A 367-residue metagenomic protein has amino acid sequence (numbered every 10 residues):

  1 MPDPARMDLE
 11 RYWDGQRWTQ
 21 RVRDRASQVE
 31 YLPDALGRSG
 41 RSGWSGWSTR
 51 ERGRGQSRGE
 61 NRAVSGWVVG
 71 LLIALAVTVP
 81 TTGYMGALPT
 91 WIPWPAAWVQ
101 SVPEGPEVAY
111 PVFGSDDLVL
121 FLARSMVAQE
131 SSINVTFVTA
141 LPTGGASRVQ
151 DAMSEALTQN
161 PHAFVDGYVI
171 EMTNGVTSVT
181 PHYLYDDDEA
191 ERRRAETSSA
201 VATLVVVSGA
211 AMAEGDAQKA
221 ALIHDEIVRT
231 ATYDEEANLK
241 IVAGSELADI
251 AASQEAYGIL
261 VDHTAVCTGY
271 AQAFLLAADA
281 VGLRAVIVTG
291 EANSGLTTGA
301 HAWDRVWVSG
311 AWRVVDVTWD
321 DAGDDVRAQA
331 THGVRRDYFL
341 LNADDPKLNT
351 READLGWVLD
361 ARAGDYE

Functional and structural regions predicted by a protein language model:
M1, E246, G290-S294: Short, solvent-exposed loop/turn elements at beta->coil junctions and helix N-caps that rim active or binding pockets
M1-R38: Signature of WW domains and closely related Tyr/Trp-rich beta-sheet microdomains in eukaryotic regulatory proteins
L32-V69: Intrinsically disordered, low-complexity cytosolic tails and juxtamembrane linkers of membrane/envelope proteins
E60-L184: Intrinsically disordered, low-complexity N-terminal segments that are enriched in acidic
R148-E155, E196-S199, G215-L222, E226 (+5 more regions): Extracytoplasmic/secreted proteins, especially bacterial periplasmic and envelope-associated proteins
D187-I259, E367: Secondary-structure boundary elements
G269-A343: Hydrophobic/aromatic-rich core segments of domains that either
A328-E367: Low-complexity, Gly/Ser/Thr/Pro-rich intrinsically disordered linker/tail segments
